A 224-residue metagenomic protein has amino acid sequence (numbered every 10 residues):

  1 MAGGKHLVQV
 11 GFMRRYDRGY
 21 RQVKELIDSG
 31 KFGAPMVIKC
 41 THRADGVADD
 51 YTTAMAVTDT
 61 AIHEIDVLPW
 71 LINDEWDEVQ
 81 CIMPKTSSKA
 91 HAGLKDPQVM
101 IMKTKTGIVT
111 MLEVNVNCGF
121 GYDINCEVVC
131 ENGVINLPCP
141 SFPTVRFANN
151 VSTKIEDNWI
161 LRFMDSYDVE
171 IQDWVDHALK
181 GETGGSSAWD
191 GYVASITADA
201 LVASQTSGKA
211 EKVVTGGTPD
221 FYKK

Functional and structural regions predicted by a protein language model:
M1-A48: A contiguous active-site-proximal alpha/beta segment in oxidoreductase catalytic domains
G19-Y20, E64-L68, D168-Q172, S195-D199: A general structural signal for well-ordered alpha-helical segments in protein cores
Y20-Q22, D49-T53, H91-L94, I124-N125 (+4 more regions): Short aromatic-enriched loop/helix-cap "lid" or pocket-rim segments at secondary-structure transitions that line
M36, D96-Q98, I124: Change "...and in nucleic-acid phosphodiester-cleaving endonucleases..." to "...and in nucleic-acid processing enzymes
V47-V109, N115-F120, W189: Rossmann-like dinucleotide-binding domain that binds NAD(P)(H)
M83, A90-A92, K105-E170, S187: NAD(P)-dinucleotide binding in Rossmann-like oxidoreductases
D176-K224: C-terminal helix-rich "cap/oligomerization" subdomain common to oxidoreductases
